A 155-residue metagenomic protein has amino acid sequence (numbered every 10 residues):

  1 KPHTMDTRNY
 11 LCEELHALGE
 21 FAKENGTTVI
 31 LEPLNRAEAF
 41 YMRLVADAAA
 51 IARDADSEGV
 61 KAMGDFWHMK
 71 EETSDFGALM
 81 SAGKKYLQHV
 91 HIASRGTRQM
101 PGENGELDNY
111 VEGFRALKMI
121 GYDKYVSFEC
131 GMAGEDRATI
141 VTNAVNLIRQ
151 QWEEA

Functional and structural regions predicted by a protein language model:
K1-A62, E71: Active-site acidic/histidine proton-transfer and metal-coordination neighborhood in alpha/beta enzyme cores
K1-E13, R98-Q99, Y110, D123-G134 (+1 more regions): Structural motif corresponding to the early beta-alpha repeats
E14, G113-R115, L147: Short, well-ordered amphipathic alpha-helical segments that serve as non-catalytic structural scaffolds within diverse
L15, L87, V145: Short amphipathic alpha-helical/adjacent loop interface patches that line ligand and macromolecule-binding sites
L18, A22, A82-G83, L117 (+1 more regions): Generic structural signal for hydrophobic
V29-L31, V60-G64, Q88-I92, K124-E129: Hydrophobic faces of well-ordered beta-strands that scaffold small-molecule active sites in alpha/beta enzyme cores
E38-A49, R53, H68-D123, G131-T142: Gly/Pro-rich active-site loop or hairpin
R137-A155: C-terminal helical cap(s) of enzyme catalytic domains, especially alpha/beta-barrels
